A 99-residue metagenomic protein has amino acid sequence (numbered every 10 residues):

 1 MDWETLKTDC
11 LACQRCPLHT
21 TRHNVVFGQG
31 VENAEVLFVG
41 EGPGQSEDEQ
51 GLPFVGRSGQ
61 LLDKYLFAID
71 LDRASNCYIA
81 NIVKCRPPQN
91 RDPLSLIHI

Functional and structural regions predicted by a protein language model:
M1-I97: A polyanion-binding, active-site-adjacent surface
